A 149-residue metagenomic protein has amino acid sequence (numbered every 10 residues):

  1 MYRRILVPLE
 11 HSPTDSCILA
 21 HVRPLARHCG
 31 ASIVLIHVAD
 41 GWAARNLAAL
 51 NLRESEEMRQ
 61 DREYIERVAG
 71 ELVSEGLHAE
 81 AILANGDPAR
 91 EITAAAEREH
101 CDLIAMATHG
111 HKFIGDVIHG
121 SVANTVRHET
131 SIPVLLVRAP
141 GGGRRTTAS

Functional and structural regions predicted by a protein language model:
M1, G70-I104, G141-S149: Structural beta-alpha unit
M1-A49, E75, E129: Small/aliphatic-rich secondary-structure junction motif
H28, H37-E63, G143-S149: Acidic, proline/glycine-rich short linear motifs
V34, E80, L135: Conserved beta-strand positions in the Rossmann-like core of class I SAM-dependent methyltransferases
H37-V38, A107-H109, R138-A139: Short secondary-structure boundary segments
L50-E54, R98-H100, V122-A123: Short, hinge-like loop/turn segments at secondary-structure boundaries
L103-E129, G143-T147: Glycine-rich, Arg-bearing micro-motifs that act as flexible, cationic patches
I132-G142: Short, flexible loop segments at boundaries between secondary-structure elements
